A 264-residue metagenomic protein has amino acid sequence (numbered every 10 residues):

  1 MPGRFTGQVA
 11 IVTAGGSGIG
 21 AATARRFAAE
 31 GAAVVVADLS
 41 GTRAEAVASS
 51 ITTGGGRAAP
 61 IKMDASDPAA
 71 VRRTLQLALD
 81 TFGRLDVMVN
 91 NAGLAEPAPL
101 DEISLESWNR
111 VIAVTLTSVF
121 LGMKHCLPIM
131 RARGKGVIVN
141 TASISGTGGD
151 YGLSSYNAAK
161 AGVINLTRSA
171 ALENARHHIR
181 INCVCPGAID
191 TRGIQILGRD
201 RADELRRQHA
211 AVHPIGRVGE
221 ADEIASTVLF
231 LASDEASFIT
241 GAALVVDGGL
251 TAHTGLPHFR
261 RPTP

Functional and structural regions predicted by a protein language model:
V89, A175, R180, C185 (+1 more regions): Short, small/polar-rich loop/turn modules that mediate ligand/substrate recognition or access, typified
A98-D101, G148-S154, R176-H177, G216 (+1 more regions): Active-site loop immediately N-terminal to the catalytic Tyr-X3-Lys motif of short-chain dehydrogenase/reductase
P99-L100, S107-I112, L205, H209: Substrate-binding pocket helix/loop in short-chain dehydrogenase/reductase
M123, A159, T167: Active-site helix of classical SDR
P128, L172-R176, S237: Alpha-helical segment proximal to the catalytic Tyr-Lys
S143: Residue(s) in the substrate-gating loop at a strand-loop-helix junction that position the organic substrate next
C183, D203-E235, I239, V246-G248: C-terminal helical subdomain
